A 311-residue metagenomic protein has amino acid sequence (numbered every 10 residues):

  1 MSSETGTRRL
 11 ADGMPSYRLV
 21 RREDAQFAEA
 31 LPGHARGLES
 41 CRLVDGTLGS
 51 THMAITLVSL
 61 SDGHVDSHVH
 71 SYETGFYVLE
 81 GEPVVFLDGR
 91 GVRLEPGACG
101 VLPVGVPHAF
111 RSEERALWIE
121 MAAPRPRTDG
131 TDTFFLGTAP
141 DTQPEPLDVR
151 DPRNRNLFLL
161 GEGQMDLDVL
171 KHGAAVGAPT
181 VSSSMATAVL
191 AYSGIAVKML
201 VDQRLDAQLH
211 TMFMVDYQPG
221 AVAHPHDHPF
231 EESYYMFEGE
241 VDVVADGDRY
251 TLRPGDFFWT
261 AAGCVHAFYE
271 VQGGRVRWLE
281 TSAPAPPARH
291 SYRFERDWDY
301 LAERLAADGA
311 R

Functional and structural regions predicted by a protein language model:
M1-T51, T133-L209, R293-R311: A short, N-terminal "cap"/entry segment at the start of jelly-roll beta-barrel domains of the cupin/DSBH fold
E39-C41, I55-H70, G194-M199, F213-D227 (+1 more regions): Conserved short histidine dyad/triad with adjacent acidic residue
S50, V104-T131, P254, A262-R289: Ligand-binding loop in jelly-roll beta-barrel domains
L57-L60, V69-F86, M214-Q218, D227-A245 (+1 more regions): Short, conserved beta-strand element in jelly-roll/cupin
G75, E82-V84, G91, P107 (+5 more regions): Structural motif
G89-G105, G247-G263: Short acidic-glycine-tyrosine-enriched beta hairpin
S193, V197, F213, Y234 (+3 more regions): Activation on folded, globular domain regions of eukaryotic proteins
